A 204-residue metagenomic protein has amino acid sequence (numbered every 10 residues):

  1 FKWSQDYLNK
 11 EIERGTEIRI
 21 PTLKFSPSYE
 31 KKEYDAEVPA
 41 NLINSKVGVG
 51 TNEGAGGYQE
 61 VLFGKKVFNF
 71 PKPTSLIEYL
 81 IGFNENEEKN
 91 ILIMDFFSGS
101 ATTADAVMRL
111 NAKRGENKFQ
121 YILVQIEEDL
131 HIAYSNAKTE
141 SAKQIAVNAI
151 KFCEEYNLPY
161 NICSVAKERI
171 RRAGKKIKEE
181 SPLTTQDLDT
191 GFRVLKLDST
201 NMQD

Functional and structural regions predicted by a protein language model:
F1-L92, R114-K118, I126-Y134: Class I S-adenosyl-L-methionine
P27-Y29, Y156, E180: Residue-level detector of functional hotspots within protein domains
A36-E37, Q186-D189: A short, structural micro-pattern
L42, Y121-L123, V194-K196: Conserved beta-strand scaffold positions in the cores of enzyme catalytic domains, especially in NTP/NDP-utilizing
F70, T74-G174: Conserved S-adenosyl-L-methionine
G174-Q186: Short mixed-charge
D189-M202: A conserved beta-strand->alpha-helix junction
